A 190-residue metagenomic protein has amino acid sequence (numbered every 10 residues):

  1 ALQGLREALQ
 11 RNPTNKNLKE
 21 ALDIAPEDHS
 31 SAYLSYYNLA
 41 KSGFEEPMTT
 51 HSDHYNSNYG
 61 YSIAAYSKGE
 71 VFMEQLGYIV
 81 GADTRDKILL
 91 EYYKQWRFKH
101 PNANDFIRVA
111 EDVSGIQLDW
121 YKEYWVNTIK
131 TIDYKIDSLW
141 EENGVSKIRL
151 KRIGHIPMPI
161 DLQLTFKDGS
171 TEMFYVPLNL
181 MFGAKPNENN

Functional and structural regions predicted by a protein language model:
A1-I153, P157: Hydrophobic alpha-helical and helix-loop surface patches within well-folded domains that function as non-catalytic
I132-N190: Long, His/Glu/Asp-enriched segments that create or flank divalent metal/ion-associated functional microenvironments
